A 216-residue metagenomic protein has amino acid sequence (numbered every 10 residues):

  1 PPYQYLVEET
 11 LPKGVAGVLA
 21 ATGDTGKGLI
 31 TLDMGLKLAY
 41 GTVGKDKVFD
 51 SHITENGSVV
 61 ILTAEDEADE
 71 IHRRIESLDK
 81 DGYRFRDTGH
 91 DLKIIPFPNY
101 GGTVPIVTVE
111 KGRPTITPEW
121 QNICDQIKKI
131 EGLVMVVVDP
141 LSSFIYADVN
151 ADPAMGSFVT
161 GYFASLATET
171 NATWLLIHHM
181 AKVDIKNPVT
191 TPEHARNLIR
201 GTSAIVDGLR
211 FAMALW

Functional and structural regions predicted by a protein language model:
P1-L6: N-terminal pre-Walker A segment at the start of P-loop NTPase domains
V7, T54-V149: Conserved inter-motif catalytic segment of the P-loop NTP-binding fold
E9-D87: Walker A/P-loop NTP-binding active-site region of P-loop NTPases, recognizing the glycine-rich GxxxxGKT/S
V18-L19, D24-L29, F49-H52, T117-P118 (+2 more regions): Phosphate-binding/switch region of NTP-binding enzymes
M34, E70-L78, N122, Q126 (+3 more regions): Alpha-helical scaffold elements adjacent to nucleotide-binding pockets in ATP/GTP-utilizing enzyme cores
L36-K37, S77-K80, D152-M155, T191-E193: Glycine-rich, phosphate-binding/catalytic loops in enzymes
L38-V43, F97-V107, A181-N187, W216: Short regulatory "switch" loops immediately downstream of catalytic or recognition motifs within protein catalytic
